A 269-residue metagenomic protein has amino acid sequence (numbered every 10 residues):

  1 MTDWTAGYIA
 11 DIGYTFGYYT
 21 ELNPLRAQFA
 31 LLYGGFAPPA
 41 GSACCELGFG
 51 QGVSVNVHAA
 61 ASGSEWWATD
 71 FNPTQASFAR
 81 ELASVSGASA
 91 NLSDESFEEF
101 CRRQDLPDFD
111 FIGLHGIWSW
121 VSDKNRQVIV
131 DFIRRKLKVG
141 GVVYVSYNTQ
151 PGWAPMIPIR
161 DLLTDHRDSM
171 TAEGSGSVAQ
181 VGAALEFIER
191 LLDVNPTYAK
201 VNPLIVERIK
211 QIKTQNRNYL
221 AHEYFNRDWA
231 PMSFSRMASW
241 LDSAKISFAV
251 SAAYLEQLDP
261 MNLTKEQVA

Functional and structural regions predicted by a protein language model:
D11-S42: Conserved alpha-helix/loop element of class I SAM-dependent methyltransferases that forms part of the SAM/SAH-binding
Q51-G63: Conserved SAM-binding loop of SAM-dependent methyltransferases across substrates and taxa, primarily the Class I
E65-D70: Conserved SAM-binding motif I beta-strand of class I
G87-E99: Conserved SAM-binding strand-loop segment of SAM-dependent methyltransferases
R102-I112: A short acidic, Gly/Pro-enriched loop at the edge of an enzyme's catalytic core that lines a small-molecule cofactor
Q127-V139: A short glycine-rich, Lys/Arg-flanked "PGG" loop and its adjoining helix->strand segment in the class I
V145-A172, Q180-A184, I188-T197: Conserved class I S-adenosyl-L-methionine
P196-A269: Rossmann-like AdoMet/SAM-dependent catalytic core
